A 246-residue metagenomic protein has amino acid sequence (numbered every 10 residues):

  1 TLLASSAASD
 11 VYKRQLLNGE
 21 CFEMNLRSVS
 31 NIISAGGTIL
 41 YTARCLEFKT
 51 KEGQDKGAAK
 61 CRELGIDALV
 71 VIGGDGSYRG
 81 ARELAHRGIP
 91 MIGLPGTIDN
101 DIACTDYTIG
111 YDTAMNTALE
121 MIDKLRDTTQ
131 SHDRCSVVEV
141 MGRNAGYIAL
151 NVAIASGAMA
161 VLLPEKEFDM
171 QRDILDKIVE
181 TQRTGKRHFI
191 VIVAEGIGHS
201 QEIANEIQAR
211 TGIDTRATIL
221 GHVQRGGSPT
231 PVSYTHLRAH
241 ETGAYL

Functional and structural regions predicted by a protein language model:
T1, A8-Q15, T235-T242: Conserved small/polar residues in nucleotide/adenosyl-binding loops
S5-N25, G88-K124: Glycine/threonine-rich beta-strand-loop-alpha-helix active-site module that forms ligand/phosphate-binding
S9-R14, R44-C45, G74-G76, I89 (+5 more regions): Short, ordered loop/turn segments at secondary-structure junctions
L17-V71, I109-N116, E120: Glycine-rich oxoanion-binding loops at beta->alpha junctions
I33-A43, T97-D106, S131-D133: Gly-rich Lys/Arg/Thr-decorated short loops/hinges at beta-loop-alpha junctions or inter-strand turns that position
V71-G73, E83, P90, Y111-A217: Accessory alpha-helical/coil subdomains and C-terminal extensions that flank or cap enzyme catalytic cores
H199, I207-R238: C-terminal non-catalytic interaction/assembly regions of soluble proteins
